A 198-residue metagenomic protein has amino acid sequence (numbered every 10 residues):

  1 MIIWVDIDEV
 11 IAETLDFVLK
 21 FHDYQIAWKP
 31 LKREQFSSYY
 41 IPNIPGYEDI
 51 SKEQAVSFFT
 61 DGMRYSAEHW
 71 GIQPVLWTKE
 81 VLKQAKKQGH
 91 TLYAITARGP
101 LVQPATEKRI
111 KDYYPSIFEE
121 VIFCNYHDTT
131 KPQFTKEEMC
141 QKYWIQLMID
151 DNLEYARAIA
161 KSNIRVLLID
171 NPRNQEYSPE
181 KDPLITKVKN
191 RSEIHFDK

Functional and structural regions predicted by a protein language model:
M1-S57: Active-site neighborhood of HAD-like aspartate-dependent phosphohydrolases
A12-L15, L19-K20, L92, L101-A105 (+2 more regions): Short catalytic/ligand-binding loop motif for oxyanion handling, primarily in non-cytosolic enzymes, centered on
I41-E80, H90: Metal-dependent phosphoesterase signature
H69-I72, T78-R109, C124: Substrate-recognition element of Asp-dependent hydrolases with the DxDx(T/V) motif
A97-L147, A156-R157: Substrate-recognition "cap/lid" segment bordering the active-site pocket of phosphatases
K111-N125, Y177-K198: Structural recognition of alpha->loop->beta junctions
I145-K189: Acidic, Mg2+-coordinating phosphoryl-transfer loop and its flanking beta/alpha structural elements, shared across
